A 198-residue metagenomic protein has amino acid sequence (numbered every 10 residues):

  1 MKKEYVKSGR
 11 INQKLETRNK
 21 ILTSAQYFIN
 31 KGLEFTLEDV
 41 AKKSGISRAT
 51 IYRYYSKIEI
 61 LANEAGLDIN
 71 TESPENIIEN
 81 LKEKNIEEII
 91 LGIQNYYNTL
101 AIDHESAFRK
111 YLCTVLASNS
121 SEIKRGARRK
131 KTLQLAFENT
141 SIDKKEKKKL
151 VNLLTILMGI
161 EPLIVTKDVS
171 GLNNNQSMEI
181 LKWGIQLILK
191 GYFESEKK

Functional and structural regions predicted by a protein language model:
M1-K43, E59-I60: Basic, helix-initiating cap at the start of DNA-binding domains
A25, G45-Y55: Short hydrophobic/aromatic patch on the recognition helix
Q26-E34, N63-G92: Amphipathic alpha-helical linker/stalk segments
Y54-Y55, E64, I180: Residues in the recognition helix of alpha-helical DNA-binding motifs
E87-K124: Helical hydrophobic small-molecule/effector-binding pocket
L116-N152, K182-L187: Amphipathic alpha-helical packing segments from all-alpha helical-bundle domains
K145-L187: Hydrophobic alpha-helical segments that form the core of small-molecule binding pockets and/or dimer interfaces
